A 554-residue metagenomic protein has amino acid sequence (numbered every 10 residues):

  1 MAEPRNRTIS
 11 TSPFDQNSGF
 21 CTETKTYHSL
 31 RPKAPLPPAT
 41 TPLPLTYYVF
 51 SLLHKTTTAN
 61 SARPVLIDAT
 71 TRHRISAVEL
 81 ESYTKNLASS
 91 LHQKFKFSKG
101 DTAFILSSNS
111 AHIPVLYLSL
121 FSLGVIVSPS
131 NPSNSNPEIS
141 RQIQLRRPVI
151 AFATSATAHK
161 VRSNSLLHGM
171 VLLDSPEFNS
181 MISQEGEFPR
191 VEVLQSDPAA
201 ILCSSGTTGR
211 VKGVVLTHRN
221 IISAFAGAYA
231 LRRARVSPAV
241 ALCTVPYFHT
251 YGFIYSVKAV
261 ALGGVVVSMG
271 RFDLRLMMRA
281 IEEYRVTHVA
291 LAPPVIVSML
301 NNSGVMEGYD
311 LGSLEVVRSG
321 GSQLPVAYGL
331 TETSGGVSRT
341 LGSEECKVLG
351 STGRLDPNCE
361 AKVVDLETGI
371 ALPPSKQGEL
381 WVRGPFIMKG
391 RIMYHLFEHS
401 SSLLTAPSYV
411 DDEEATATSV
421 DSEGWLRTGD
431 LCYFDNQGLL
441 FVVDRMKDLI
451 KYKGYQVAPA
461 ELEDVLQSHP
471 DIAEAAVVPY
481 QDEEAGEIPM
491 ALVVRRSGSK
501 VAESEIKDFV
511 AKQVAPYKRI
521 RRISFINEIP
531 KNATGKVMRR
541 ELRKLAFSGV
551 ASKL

Functional and structural regions predicted by a protein language model:
M1-K94, K99, S499, S504 (+2 more regions): N-lobe entry segment of adenylate-forming
S61-P64, E185-C203, G209-R210, R233-V240: Conserved pre-ATP/AMP-binding loop-to-beta segment of ANL
A69-H73, S90-N134, C243, Q456: Conserved AMP-binding/adenylate-forming
R74-E79, E192, A199-A226: Conserved AMP-binding A3 loop
P132-R162, S183-Q184, A224-L242, D273-T287: Conserved ATP-dependent adenylate/AMP-binding module captured primarily in the ANL superfamily
N134, A151, V289, G384 (+7 more regions): AMP-binding/adenylate-forming catalytic core of the ANL superfamily
I222-V240, F248-H288, S298, N302-S303 (+1 more regions): Conserved AMP-binding/adenylation subdomain of ANL enzymes
A261, V286-L291, L300-V348, P357-E360 (+1 more regions): Gly/Ser/Thr-rich phosphate-binding loop
